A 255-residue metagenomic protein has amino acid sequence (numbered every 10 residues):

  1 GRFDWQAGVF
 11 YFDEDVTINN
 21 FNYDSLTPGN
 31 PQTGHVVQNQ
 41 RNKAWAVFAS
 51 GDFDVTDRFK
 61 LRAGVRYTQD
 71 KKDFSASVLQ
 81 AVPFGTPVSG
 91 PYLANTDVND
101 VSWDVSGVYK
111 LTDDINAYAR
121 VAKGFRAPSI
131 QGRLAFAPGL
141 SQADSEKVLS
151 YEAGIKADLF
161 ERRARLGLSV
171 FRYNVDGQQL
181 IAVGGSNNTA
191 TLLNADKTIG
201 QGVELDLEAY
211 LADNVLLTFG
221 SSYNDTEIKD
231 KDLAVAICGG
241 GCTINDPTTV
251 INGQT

Functional and structural regions predicted by a protein language model:
R2-F12, Q38-Y173: Structural signature of Gram-negative outer-membrane beta-barrels, strongest in the C-terminal barrel of TonB-dependent
W5, F10, E14-R41: Flexible loop and strand-edge segments within Gram-negative outer membrane beta-barrel domains
Q6, D15-T17, D54, K72 (+6 more regions): Intrinsically disordered, low-complexity regions of eukaryotic proteins
T17-L26, N30, D73-V82, S129-A137 (+3 more regions): Outer-membrane beta-barrel translocator domains and adjoining extracellular loop/strand segments of Gram-negative
P28-H35, P83-P91, R133-G139, G185-L192 (+1 more regions): Extracytoplasmic loops and strand-loop junctions of Gram-negative outer membrane beta-barrel proteins
P31-A49, R58, D114, Q179 (+4 more regions): Extended low-complexity acidic/polar segments
A153-S169, V175-V203, A209-L211: N-terminal hydrophobic targeting segments
R172-N174, L193-T255: Gram-negative outer-membrane beta-barrel transporters
